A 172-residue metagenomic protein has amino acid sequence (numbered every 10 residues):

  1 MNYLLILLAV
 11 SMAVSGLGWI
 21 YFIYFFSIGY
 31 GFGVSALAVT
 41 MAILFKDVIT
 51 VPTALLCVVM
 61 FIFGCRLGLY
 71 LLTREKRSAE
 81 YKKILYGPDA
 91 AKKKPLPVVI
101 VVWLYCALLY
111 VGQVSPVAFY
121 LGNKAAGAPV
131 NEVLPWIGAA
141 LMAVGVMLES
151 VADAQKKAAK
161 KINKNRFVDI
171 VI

Functional and structural regions predicted by a protein language model:
M1-V171: Membrane-anchoring alpha-helices and their flanking helix-loop junctions
